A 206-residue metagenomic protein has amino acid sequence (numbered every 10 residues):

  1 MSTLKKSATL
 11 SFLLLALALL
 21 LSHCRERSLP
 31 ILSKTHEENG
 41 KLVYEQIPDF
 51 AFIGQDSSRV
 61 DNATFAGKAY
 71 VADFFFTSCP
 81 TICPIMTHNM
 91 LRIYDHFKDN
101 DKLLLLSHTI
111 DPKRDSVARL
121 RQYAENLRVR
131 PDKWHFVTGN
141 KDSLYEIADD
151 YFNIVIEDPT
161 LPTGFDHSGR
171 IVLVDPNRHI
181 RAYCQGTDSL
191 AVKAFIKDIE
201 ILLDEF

Functional and structural regions predicted by a protein language model:
S2-F12: Bacterial N-terminal signal peptides that target proteins for export
L20-H23: C-terminal motif of bacterial Sec signal peptides marking the signal peptidase cleavage site
S28-A63, H88: N-terminal "domain-start" segment that seeds a small globular fold
I47-P48, Y70, S168-R170: Short loop/turn microsegments at loop-to-beta-strand junctions
N62-M90, L106: Short active-site neighborhood of thiol/selenol oxidoreductases, capturing the structured segment around
K102-S116, D132-L144: Thiol-based oxidoreductase modules, predominantly thioredoxin-like and allied folds used for disulfide exchange
R121-S168: Short, internal strand/loop/helix patches that form the active-site neighborhood or redox-interaction surface
P159-F206: Thiol-/selenol-based redox modules, centered on thioredoxin-like and closely related oxidoreductase domains
